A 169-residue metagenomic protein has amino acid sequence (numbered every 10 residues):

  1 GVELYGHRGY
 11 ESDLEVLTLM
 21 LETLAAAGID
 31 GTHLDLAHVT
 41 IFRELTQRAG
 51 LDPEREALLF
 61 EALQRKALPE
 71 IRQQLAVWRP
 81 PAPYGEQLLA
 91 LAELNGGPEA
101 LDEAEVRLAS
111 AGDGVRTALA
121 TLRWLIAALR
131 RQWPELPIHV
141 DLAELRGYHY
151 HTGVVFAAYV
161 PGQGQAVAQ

Functional and structural regions predicted by a protein language model:
G1-D30, Q73-Q169: Positively charged, Gly/Ser-enriched RNA/tRNA-binding surfaces
G1-L21, G31-D35, R43-A57, E61-R65: Class II aminoacyl-tRNA synthetase-like tRNA-binding/catalytic domains
L36-R48, L145-T152: Beta-rich nucleic-acid/ligand-interaction surfaces
H38, K66-A67, G97: Short, solvent-exposed helix-helix connector turns and helix-capping sites enriched in acidic/polar residues
G50-L75, P80, V160-Q163: Acidic, His- and aromatic-enriched active-site or binding-groove loops in soluble protein domains that engage sugars
